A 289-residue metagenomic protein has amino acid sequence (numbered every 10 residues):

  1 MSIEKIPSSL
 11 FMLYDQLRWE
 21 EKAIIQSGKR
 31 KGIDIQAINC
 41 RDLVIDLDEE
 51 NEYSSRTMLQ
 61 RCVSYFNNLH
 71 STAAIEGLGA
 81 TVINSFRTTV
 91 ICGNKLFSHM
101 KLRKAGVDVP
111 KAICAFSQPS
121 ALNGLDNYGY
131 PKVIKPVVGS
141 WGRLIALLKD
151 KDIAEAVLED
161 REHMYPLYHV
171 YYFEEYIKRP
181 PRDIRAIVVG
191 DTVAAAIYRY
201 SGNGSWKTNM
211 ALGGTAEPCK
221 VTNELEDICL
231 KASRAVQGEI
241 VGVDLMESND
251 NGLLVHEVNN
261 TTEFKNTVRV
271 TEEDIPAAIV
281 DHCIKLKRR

Functional and structural regions predicted by a protein language model:
M1-T88, R288: ATP-binding N-terminal substructure of ATP-dependent carboxylate-amine bond-forming enzymes
S2-K5, Y14, E50, E76-G79 (+3 more regions): Active-site nucleotide/adenylate-binding loops and adjacent lid/helix of ATP-dependent enzymes
V63-Y65, V138-G139, T261: Short glycine-rich anion-binding loops that position phosphate/pyrophosphate groups of nucleotides and phosphorylated
P110, R143, R182-I184, D191 (+1 more regions): Change "...and in nucleic-acid phosphodiester-cleaving endonucleases..." to "...and in nucleic-acid processing enzymes
K132, Y172, A194-A195, V241 (+1 more regions): Protein kinase-like catalytic core scaffold
A146-V236: Phosphate-binding site of ATP-dependent enzymes
W206-V255, A277-R289: A long amphipathic alpha-helix within ATP-dependent nucleotide-binding catalytic cores
N259-E272: Glycine-rich phosphate/pyrophosphate-binding beta-alpha loops
